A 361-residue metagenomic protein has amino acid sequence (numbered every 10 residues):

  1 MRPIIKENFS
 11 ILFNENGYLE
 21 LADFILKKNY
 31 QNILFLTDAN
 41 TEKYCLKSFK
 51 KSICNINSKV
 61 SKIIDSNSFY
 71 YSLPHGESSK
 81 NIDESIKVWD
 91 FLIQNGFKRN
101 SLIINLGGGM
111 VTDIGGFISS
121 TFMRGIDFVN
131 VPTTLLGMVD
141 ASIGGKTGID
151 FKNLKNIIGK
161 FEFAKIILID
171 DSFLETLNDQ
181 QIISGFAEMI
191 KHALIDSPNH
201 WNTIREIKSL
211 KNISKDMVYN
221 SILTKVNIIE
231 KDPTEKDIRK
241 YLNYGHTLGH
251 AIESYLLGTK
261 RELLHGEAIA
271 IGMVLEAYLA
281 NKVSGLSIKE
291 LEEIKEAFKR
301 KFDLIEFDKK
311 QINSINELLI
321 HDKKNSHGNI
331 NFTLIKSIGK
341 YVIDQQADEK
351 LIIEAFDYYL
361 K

Functional and structural regions predicted by a protein language model:
M1-S101: ATP/NTP phosphate-donor binding region
I4, G96-K98, T121-F122, D150-F151 (+3 more regions): Solvent-exposed alpha-helices and their adjacent loops that cap or buttress functional pockets in soluble metabolic
L12, F117-I207: A glycine/threonine-rich phosphate-anchoring loop and its flanking beta-alpha core in nucleotide/phosphate-binding
H75-G76, L106-G108, Y244-G245: Glycine-rich beta-strand-to-loop/alpha-helix junction loops that act as flexible
M110-F117, H250-A251: Short glycine/serine/threonine-rich phosphate/pyrophosphate-binding segments that cradle anionic phosphate groups
A187-I190, L286-K361: C-terminal charged capping/lid subdomain of soluble metabolic enzymes
N202-N313: Active-site segments that bind and position negatively charged phosphate/pyrophosphate groups
